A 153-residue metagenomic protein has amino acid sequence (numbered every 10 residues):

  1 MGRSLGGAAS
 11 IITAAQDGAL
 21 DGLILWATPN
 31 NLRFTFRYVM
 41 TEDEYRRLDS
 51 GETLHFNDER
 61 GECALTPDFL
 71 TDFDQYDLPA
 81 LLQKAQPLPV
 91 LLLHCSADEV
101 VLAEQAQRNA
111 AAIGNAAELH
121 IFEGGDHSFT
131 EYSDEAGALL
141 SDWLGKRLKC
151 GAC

Functional and structural regions predicted by a protein language model:
G2-S4, C95: Conserved alpha/beta-hydrolase "nucleophile elbow" surrounding the catalytic nucleophile
Q16-L65: Hydrolase active-site cap/lid region
A64-L82: Active-site nucleophile elbow and catalytic-triad environment of alpha/beta-hydrolase enzymes
L78, L102-A111: Short alpha-helix in the alpha/beta-hydrolase fold that links the catalytic acid
A85-Q86, L92-H94, D98: Short beta-strand/loop motif that positions the catalytic acidic residue of the alpha/beta-hydrolase fold
A97-V101, S128: Acidic catalytic loop of the alpha/beta-hydrolase fold
I113-S128: Catalytic histidine neighborhood in serine/cysteine hydrolases with alpha/beta-hydrolase-type architecture
G125-G137: Catalytic histidine-centered segment of alpha/beta-hydrolase-like enzymes
